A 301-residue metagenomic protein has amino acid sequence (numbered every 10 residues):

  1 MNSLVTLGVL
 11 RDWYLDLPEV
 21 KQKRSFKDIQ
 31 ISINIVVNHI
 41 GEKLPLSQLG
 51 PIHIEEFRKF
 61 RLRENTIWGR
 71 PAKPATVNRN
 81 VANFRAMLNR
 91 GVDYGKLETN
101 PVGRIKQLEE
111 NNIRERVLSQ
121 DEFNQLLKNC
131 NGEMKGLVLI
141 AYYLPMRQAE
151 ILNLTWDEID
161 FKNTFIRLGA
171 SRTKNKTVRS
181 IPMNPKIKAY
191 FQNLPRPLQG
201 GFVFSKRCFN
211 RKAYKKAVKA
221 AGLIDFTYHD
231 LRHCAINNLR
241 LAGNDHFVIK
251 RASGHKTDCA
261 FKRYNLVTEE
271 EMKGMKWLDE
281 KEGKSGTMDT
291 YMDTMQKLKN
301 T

Functional and structural regions predicted by a protein language model:
M1-G8, R24, V37-K59, E98-V102 (+3 more regions): A Lys/Arg-rich helix-loop hairpin that forms a DNA/phosphate-binding surface
V5-N34: Short, aromatic/basic-rich helix-turn unit that serves as a nucleic-acid recognition element
V20, V117, A170-K174, K188 (+2 more regions): Catalytic-site neighborhood detector that most strongly recognizes the C-terminal catalytic loop/helix of tyrosine
L49, R207-N210, I224-G243: Short basic/aromatic active-site micro-motif
P71-P74, N78-N80, D93, L97-E98 (+5 more regions): Basic, Lys/Arg- and aromatic-enriched nucleic-acid-binding interface segment
T76, D93, G136-L139, Y143-M146 (+5 more regions): C-terminal catalytic core of tyrosine-transesterase DNA break-rejoin enzymes
N163, R172, P182-I224: Active-site/catalytic core of tyrosine-dependent DNA strand-transfer enzymes
L278-T301: C-terminal secondary-structure termini that scaffold catalytic or DNA-interacting sites
